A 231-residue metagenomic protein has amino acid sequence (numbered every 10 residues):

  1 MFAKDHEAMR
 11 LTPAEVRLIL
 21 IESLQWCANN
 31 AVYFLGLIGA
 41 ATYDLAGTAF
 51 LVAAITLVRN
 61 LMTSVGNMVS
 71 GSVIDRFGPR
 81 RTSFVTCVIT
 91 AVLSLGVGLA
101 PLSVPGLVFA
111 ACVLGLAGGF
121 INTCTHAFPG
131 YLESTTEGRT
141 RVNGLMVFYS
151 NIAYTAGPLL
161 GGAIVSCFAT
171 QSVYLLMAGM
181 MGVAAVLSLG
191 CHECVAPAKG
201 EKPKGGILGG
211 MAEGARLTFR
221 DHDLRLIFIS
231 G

Functional and structural regions predicted by a protein language model:
M1-E15, V195-F228: Juxtamembrane intracellular "pre-TM" segments in multi-pass secondary transporters
F2-L61, D223-G231: Helix-loop boundary and gating motifs at the non-cytosolic
R17-F34, V58-S72, G78, S83-T90 (+2 more regions): Substrate-agnostic recognition of the 12-TM MFS/MFS-like secondary transporter fold
I38-Y43, A156-L175: Transmembrane alpha-helix termini and helix-breaking/packing motifs in multi-pass membrane transporters
T48, G78-P79, S103, A169: A helix-boundary/kink motif common to multi-pass secondary transporters, especially Major Facilitator Superfamily
V88-L102: C-terminal ends and interior cores of transmembrane alpha-helices in multi-pass membrane transporters/permeases
G96-G98, L114, S188: MFS-fold secondary transporters
Y131, M180-M181, A185-P203: Helix-loop junctions on the cytosolic side of multi-pass membrane transporters, especially the intracellular loop
